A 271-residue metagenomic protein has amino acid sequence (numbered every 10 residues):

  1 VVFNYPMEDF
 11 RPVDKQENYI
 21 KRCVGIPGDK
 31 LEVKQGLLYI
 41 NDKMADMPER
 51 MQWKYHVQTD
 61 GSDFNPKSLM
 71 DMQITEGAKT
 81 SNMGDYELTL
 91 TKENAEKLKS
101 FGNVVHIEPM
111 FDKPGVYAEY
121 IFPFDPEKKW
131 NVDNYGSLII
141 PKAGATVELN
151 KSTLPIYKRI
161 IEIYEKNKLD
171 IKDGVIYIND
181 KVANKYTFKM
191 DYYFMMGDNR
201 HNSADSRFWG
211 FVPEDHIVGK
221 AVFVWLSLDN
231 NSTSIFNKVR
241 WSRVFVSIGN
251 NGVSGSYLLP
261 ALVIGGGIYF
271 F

Functional and structural regions predicted by a protein language model:
V1-F271: Extended hydrophobic leader/signal-anchor segments used for secretion and membrane insertion
